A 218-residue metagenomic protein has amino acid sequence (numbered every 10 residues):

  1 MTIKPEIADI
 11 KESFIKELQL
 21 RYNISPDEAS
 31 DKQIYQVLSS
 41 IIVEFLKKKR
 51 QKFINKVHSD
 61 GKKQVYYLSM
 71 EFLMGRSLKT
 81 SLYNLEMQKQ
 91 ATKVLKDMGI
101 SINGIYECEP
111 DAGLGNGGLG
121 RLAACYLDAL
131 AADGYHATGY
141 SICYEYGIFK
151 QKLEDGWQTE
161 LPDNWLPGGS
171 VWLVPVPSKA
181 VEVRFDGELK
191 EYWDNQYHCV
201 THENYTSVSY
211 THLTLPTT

Functional and structural regions predicted by a protein language model:
M1-D60, Q64-Y66, M70-L85: Extended, charge-enriched "interface" segments that sit outside catalytic cores
I41, F45, V94, C125-A129 (+1 more regions): Generic, well-ordered alpha-helical scaffold segments in large soluble proteins
E44-K56, G120-L127, E191-Y210: Short alpha-helical segments and helix-capping/turn motifs at coil-helix boundaries
H58-G61, G75-R76, M87, M98 (+1 more regions): Short, solvent-exposed loop/edge-beta patches enriched in aromatic
T92-D111: Residues forming anionic-ligand binding surfaces in small-molecule and nucleic-acid pockets of primarily soluble enzymes
E107-G147: TRNA-binding/sensing appendages of the translation machinery
N116, Y135-Y205: Extended, regular secondary-structure scaffolds
T211-T217: Conserved small/polar residues in nucleotide/adenosyl-binding loops
